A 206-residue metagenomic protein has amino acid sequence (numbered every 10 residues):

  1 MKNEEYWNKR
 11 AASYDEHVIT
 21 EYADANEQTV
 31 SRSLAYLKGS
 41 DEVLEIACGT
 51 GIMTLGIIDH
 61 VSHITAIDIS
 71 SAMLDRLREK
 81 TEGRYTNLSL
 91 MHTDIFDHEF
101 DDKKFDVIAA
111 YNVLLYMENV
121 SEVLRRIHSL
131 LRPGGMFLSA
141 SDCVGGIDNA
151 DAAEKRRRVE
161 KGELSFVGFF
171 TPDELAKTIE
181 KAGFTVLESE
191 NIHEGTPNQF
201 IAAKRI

Functional and structural regions predicted by a protein language model:
M1-K38, G145-G146, H193: Conserved class I S-adenosyl-L-methionine
L44-D97: Class I SAM-dependent methyltransferase SAM/SAH-binding core
A109: A conserved beta-strand element that flanks and buttresses the S-adenosyl-L-methionine
N112-V113: Short catalytic micro-motifs in class I SAM-dependent methyltransferases
S121-P133: A short glycine-rich, Lys/Arg-flanked "PGG" loop and its adjoining helix->strand segment in the class I
L138-E163: Conserved class I S-adenosyl-L-methionine
F166-A182: Short alpha-helix
A182-F184, E188-I206: Core SAM-dependent methyltransferase catalytic element
